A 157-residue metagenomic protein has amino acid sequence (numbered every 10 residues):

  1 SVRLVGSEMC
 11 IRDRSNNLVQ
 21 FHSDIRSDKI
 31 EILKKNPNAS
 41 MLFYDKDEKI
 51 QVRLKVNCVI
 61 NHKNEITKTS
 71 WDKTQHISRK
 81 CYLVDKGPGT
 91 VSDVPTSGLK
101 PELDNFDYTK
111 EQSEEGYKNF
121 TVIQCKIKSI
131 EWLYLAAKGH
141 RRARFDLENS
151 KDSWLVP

Functional and structural regions predicted by a protein language model:
S1-G6, I11: Single conserved hydrophobic/aromatic residue that forms the stacking wall/gate of nucleotide- or nucleobase-binding
S1-V2, S23, L54, K73: A general, composition-driven signal for non-globular sequence regions
L4-G6, N16, N119: A structure-centric signal for secondary-structure junctions around beta-strands
G6, N38, I127: ATP/adenylate-binding site constellation spanning eukaryotic-like Ser/Thr protein kinases, ABC-transporter
R12-K49: A short mixed-secondary-structure module that forms the rim of ligand-binding clefts
Q51-P157: Charged, gly/pro-rich active-site loop segments
